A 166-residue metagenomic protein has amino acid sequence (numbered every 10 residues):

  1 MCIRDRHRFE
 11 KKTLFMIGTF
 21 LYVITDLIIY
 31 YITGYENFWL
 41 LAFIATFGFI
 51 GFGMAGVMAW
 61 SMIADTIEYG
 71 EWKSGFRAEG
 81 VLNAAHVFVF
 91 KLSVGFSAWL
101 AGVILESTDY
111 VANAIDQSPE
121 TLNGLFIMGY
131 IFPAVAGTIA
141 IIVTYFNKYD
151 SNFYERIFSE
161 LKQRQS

Functional and structural regions predicted by a protein language model:
R4-S166: Membrane-embedded alpha-helical bundles of multi-pass transporters/translocases, especially carrier/permease families
